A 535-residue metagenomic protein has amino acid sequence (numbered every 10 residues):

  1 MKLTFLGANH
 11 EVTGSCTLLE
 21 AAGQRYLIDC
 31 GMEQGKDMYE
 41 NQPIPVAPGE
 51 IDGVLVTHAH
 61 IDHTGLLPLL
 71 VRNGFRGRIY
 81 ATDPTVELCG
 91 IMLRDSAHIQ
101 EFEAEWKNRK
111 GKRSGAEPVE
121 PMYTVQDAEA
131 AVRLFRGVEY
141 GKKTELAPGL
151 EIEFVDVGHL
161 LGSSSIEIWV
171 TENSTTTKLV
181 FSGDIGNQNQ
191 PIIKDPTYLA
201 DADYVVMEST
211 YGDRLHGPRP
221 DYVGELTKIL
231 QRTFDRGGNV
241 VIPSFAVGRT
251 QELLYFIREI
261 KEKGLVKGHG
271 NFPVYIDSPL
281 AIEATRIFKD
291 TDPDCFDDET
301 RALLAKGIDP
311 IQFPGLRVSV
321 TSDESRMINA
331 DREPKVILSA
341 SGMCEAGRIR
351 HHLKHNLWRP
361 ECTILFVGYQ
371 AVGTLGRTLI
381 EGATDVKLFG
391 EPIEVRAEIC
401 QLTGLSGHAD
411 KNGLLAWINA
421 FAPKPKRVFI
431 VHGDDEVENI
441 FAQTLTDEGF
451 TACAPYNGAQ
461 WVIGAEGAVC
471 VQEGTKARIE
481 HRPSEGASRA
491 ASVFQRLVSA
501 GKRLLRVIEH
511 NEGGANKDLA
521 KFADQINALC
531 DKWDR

Functional and structural regions predicted by a protein language model:
M1-L55, H60, T64, L69-E252 (+3 more regions): His/Asp/Glu-rich metal-coordinating catalytic cores of metallo-dependent phosphodiesterases/hydrolases acting on
D52, D203, K335, C362 (+1 more regions): Conserved acidic residues
Q100-E105, D292-A305, K387, V469-V498: A polyampholytic, Gly/Pro-enriched intrinsically disordered region
L150-F154, I287-C295, L415, A465-T475: Short, surface-exposed amphipathic charged segments that create phosphate/polyanion-binding patches used for binding
I185, P218-V223, Q312-E324, M343-E345 (+2 more regions): A general structural motif
P191-V206, P293-T300, Q370-R396: Short, compositionally biased "basic patch" segments
I229-T374, K387, A422, V437-N439 (+4 more regions): Hard-cation-handling environments
R348-H351, G407-A422: A short, acidic, amphipathic alpha-helical segment used as a generic capping/interface helix at domain edges
